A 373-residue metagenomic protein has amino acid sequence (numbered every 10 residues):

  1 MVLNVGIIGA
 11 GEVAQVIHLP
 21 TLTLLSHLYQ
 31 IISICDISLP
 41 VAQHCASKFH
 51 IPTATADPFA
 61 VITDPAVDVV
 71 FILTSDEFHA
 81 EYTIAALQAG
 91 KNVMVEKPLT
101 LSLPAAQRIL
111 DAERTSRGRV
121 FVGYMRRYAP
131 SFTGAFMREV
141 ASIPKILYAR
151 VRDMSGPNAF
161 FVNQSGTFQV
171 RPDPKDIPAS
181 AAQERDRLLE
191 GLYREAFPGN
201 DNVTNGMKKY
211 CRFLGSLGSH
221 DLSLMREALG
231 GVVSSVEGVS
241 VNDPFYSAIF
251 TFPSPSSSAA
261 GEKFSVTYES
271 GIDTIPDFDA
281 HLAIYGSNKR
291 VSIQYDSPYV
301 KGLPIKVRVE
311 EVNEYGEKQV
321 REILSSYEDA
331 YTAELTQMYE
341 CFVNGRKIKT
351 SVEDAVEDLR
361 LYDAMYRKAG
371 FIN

Functional and structural regions predicted by a protein language model:
M1-H50: N-terminal Rossmann-like dinucleotide-binding module
Y29-S33, D68-V70, R212: Short active-site oxyanion
F49-A112: Beta-loop-alpha module in the N-terminal Rossmann-like domain of NAD(P)-dependent dehydrogenases, especially those
V69-F71, G118, P253-A259, Q337-N373: C-terminal helix-rich "cap/oligomerization" subdomain common to oxidoreductases
V95-E96, V120-V122, I293: Hydrophobic residues in well-ordered beta-strands that form the structural core
T100-R187: A contiguous active-site-proximal alpha/beta segment in oxidoreductase catalytic domains
G123-P130, F161-V233: Mid-domain beta-loop-alpha active-site segment that forms a flexible, acidic cofactor/metal-binding surface
Y148, A196-F197, D201-Y299, S325-R346 (+1 more regions): Contiguous beta-strand/loop segments that form the cofactor/metal-binding neighborhood of enzyme cores
